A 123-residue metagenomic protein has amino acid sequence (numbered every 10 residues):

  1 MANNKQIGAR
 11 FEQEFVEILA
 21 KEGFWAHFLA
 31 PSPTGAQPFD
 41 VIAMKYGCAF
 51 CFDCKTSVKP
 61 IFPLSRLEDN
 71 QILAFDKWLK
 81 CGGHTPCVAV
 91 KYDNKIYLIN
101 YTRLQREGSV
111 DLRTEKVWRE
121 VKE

Functional and structural regions predicted by a protein language model:
M1-S32: Acidic-basic catalytic patches of nuclease active cores, encompassing PD-(D/E)XK and other metal-cofactor nuclease
L19, V41-A43, G47-P60: Conserved catalytic cores of phosphodiester-cleaving nucleases, focusing on short active-site segments
W25-G47: Active-site metal-binding core of divalent-cation-utilizing nuclease and nuclease-like domains
L29, C51-C54, A89: Short, conserved beta-strand edge motifs with alternating hydrophobic and charged residues
A36-P38, G47-C51, N70, C81-G83: Short connector loops at helix/strand junctions that flank enzyme active sites, especially segments positioning acidic
V58-I72: Active-site-adjacent loop/helix micro-motif of nuclease/hydrolase catalytic cores
D76-L104: Nucleic-acid nuclease catalytic cores
Y97-E123: Intrinsically disordered, low-complexity terminal regions enriched in charged/polar residues
